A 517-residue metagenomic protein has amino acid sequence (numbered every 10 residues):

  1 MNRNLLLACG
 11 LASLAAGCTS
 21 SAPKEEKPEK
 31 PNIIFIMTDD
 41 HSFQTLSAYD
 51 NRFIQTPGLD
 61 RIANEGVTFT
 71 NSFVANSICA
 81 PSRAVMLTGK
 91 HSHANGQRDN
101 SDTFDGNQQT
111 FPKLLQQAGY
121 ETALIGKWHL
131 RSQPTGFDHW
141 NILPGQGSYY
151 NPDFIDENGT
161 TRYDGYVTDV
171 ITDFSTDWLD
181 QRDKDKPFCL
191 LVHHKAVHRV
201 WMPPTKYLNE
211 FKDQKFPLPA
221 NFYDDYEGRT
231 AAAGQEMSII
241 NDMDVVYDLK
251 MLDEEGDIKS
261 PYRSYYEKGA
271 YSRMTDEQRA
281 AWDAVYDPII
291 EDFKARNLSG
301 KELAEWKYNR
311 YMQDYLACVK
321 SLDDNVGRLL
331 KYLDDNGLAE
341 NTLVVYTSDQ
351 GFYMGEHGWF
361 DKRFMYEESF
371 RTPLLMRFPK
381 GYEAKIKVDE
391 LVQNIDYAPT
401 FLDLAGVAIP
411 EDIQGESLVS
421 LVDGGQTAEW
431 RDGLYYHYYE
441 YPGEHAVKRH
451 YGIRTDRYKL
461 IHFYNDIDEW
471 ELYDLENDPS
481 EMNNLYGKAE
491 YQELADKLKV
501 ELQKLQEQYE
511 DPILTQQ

Functional and structural regions predicted by a protein language model:
N2-S13, C18-Y464, D468-W470, P479-E507 (+1 more regions): Formylglycine-dependent sulfatase
E476: Residues forming the ATP-binding cleft of Hanks-type serine/threonine protein kinase domains
